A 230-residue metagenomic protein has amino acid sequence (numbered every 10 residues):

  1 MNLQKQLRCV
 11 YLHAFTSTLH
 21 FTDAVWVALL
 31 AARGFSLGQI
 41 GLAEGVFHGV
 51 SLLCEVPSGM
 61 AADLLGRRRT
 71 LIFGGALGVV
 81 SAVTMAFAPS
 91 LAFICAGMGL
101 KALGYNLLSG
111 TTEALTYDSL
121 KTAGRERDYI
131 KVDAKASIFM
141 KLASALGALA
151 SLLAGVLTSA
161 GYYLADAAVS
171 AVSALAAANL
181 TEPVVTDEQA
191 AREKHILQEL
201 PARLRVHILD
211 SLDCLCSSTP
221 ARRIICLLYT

Functional and structural regions predicted by a protein language model:
M1-Q4, P183-I224: Juxtamembrane intracellular "pre-TM" segments in multi-pass secondary transporters
N2-L52, P220-L228: Helix-loop boundary and gating motifs at the non-cytosolic
G66, F87-A92: Helix-breaking motifs and short loop linkers at transmembrane-helix boundaries and internal kinks in secondary membrane
A76-P89: C-terminal ends and interior cores of transmembrane alpha-helices in multi-pass membrane transporters/permeases
G99-M140: Cytoplasmic helix-loop-helix junction between adjacent transmembrane helices in 12-TM secondary transporters
S144-A165: Transmembrane alpha-helix termini and helix-breaking/packing motifs in multi-pass membrane transporters
Y162-N179: Symmetry-related core transmembrane helices of the 12-TM Major Facilitator Superfamily/SLC fold
